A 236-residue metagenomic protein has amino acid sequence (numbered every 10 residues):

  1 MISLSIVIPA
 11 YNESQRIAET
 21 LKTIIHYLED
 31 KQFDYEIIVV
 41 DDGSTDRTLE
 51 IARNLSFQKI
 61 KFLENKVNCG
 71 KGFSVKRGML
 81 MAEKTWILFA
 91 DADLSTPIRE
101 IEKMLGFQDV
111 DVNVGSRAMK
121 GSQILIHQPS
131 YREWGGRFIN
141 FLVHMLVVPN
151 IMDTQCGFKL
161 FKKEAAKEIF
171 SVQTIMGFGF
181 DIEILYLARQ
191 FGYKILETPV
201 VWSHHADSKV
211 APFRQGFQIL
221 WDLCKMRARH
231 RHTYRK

Functional and structural regions predicted by a protein language model:
S3-S5, E36, E183: Cell-envelope/extracellular polymer assembly enzymes that use nucleotide-activated donors
E13-L28: Short, well-formed alpha-helical segments that are part of the catalytic scaffolds of diverse glycosyltransferases
E13-R16, S44, K71, P97: Donor nucleotide-sugar binding loop of glycosyltransferases
Y35-I38, L49-M81: Conserved donor nucleotide-binding strand/loop of the catalytic core
D41-L49, L94: A conserved acidic beta->alpha catalytic loop
N65-M81, W86, I98-F178, H204-R214 (+2 more regions): Acceptor/aglycone-binding surface of glycosyltransferases and processive sugar-polymer synthases
F180-L187: Short active-site alpha-helical segment characteristic of glycosyltransferases and processive polysaccharide synthases
